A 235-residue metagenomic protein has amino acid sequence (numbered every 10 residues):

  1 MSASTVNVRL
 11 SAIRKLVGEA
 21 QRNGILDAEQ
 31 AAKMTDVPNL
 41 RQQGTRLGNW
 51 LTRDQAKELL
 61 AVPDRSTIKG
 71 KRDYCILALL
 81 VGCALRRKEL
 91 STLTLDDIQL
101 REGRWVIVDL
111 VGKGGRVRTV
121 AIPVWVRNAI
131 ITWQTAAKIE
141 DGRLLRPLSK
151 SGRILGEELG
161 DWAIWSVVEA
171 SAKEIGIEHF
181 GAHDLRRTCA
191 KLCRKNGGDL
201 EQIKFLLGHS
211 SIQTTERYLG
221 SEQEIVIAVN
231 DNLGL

Functional and structural regions predicted by a protein language model:
M1-L235: Conserved catalytic core of the tyrosine transesterase superfamily
